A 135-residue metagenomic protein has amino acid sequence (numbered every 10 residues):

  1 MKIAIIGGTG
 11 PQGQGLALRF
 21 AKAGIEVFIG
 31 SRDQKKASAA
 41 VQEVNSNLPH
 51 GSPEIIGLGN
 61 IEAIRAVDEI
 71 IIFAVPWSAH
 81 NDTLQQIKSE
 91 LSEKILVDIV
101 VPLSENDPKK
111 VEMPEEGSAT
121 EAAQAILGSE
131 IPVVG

Functional and structural regions predicted by a protein language model:
M1, I25, P53-I55, K94-I95 (+1 more regions): A structural micro-motif
M1-S46: NAD(P)+-binding Rossmann beta1-loop-alpha1 motif at the extreme N-terminus of oxidoreductases
I5, I29, L96-D98, G135: Structural beta-sheet core signal
A17-L18, V41-Q42, T83-K88, P108-K109: Short amphipathic alpha-helical segments
N45-L48, M113-E115: Short, hinge-like loop/turn segments at secondary-structure boundaries
L48-I95, P102-N106: Rossmann-like NAD(P)-binding element
V100-G135: Rossmann-fold NAD(P)-binding glycine/threonine-rich loop
